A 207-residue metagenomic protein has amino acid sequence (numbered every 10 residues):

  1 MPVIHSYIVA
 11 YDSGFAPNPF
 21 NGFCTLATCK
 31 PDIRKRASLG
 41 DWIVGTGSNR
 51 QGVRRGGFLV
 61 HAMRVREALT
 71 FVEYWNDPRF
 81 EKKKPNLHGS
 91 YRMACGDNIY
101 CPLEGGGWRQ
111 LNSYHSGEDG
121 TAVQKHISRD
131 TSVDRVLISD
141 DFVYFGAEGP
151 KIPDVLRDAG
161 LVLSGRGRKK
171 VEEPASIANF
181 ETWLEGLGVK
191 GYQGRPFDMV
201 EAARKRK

Functional and structural regions predicted by a protein language model:
M1-S38, G194, M199, K205-K207: Compositionally biased, charged N-terminal/linker segments
V3, L59-H61, D140: Residues that flank catalytic or metal-binding motifs in active/ligand-binding sites
D12-F15, N49, R66-F71, P150: Short loop/turn segments at secondary-structure transitions that flank enzyme active sites
R34-R50: Short coil-to-beta transition motif at edge beta-strands of beta-rich domains
Q51-R55: Short consensus segments that form the blades of beta-propeller domains, in both extracellular/periplasmic
G57-A68: Short beta-strand-centered aromatic/proline hotspots
F71-K207: Contiguous surface segments at macromolecular interaction interfaces
